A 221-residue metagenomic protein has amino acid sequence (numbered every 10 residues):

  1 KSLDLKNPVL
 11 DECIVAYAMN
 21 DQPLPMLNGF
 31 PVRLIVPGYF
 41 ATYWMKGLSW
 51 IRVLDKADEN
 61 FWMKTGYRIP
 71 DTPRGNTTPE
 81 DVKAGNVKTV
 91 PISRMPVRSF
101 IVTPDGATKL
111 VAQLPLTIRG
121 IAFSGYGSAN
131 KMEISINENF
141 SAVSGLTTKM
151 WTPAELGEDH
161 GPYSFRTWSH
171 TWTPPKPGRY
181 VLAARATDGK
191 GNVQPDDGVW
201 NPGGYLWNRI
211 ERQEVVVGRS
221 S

Functional and structural regions predicted by a protein language model:
K1-S221: Extended, aromatic/histidine-rich regions of cofactor-dependent oxidoreductases associated with respiratory
